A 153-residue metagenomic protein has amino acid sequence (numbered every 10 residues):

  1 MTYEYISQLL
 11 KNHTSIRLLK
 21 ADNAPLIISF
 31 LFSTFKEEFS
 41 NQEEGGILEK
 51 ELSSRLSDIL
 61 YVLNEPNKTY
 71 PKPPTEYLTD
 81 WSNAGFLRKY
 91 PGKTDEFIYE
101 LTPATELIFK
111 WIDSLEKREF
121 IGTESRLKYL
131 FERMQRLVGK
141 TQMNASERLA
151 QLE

Functional and structural regions predicted by a protein language model:
M1-S29: Intrinsically disordered, low-complexity serine/threonine- and proline-rich regulatory segments
Y5, L26, R126-Y129, N144: Exposed alpha-helical structural elements
L9-N12, F39-S40, D80: Preference for short coil/turn "hinge" residues that link or interrupt alpha-helices
K11, S15-L19, P73, E100 (+1 more regions): Non-transmembrane, amphipathic alpha-helical segments
T14-L18, F39, E43, K68 (+2 more regions): Generic amphipathic alpha-helical segments used as scaffolds and interaction surfaces in large, multi-domain proteins
A21-G45: Positively charged, polyanion-binding regions of nucleic-acid-associated proteins
F32-S33, E43-G139: Extended assembly-interface/linker segments at domain junctions
M134, V138, A145-E153: Amphipathic alpha-helical coiled-coil segments
